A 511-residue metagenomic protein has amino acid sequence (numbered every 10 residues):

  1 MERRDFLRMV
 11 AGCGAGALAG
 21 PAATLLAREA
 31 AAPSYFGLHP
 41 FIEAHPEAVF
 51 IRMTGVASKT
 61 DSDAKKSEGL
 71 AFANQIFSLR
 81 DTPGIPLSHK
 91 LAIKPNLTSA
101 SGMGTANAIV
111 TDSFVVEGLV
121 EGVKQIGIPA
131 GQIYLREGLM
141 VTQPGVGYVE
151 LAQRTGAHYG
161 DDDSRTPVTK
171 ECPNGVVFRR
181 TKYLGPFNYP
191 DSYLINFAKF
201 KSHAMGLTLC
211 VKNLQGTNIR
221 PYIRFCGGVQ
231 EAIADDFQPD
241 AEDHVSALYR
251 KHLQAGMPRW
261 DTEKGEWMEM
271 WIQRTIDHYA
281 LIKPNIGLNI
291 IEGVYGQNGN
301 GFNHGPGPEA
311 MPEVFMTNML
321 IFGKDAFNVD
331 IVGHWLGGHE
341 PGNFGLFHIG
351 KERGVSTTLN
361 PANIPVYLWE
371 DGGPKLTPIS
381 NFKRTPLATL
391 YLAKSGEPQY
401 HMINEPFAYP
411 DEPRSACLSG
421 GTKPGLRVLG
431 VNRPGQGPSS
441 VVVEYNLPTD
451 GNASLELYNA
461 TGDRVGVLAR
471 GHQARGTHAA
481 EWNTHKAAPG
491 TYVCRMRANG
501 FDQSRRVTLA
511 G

Functional and structural regions predicted by a protein language model:
M1-C417: N-terminal and secondary-structure boundary signal
D5, D463-R464, F501: Residue-level signal for well-ordered, solvent-exposed loop/turn and beta-edge residues enriched in charged/polar side
G104, T461, A498-G500: A generic beta-sheet turn/junction motif
A416-G420, V428, A480-E481, H485-G511: C-terminal tail/sorting-segment detector
A416-L457, A479-W482: Glycine-centered coil/turn sites that cap beta-strands in beta-rich domains
T449, A474-R475, A488-P489: Surface-exposed loops/turns
Y458-R464, Y492: Short, glycine-anchored, charge-dense loop/turn motifs used at functional sites
G466-Q473: Solvent-exposed serine/threonine-rich low-complexity stretches and specific carbohydrate-binding patches
